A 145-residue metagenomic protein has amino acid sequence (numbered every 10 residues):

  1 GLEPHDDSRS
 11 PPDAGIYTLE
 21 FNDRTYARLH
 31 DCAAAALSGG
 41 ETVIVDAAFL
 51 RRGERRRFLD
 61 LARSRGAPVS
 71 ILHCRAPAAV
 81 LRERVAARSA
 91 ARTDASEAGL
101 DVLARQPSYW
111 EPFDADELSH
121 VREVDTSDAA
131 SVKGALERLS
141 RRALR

Functional and structural regions predicted by a protein language model:
G1-E41: Conserved substrate/cofactor phosphate-moiety recognition/catalytic segment in nucleotide-dependent phosphotransferases
P4-L19, S64-F113: A glycine- and Lys/Arg-enriched "phosphate-lid" helix/loop adjacent to the NTP-binding pocket of small-molecule kinases
A36, L61-R65, F113, L139-R142: Hydrophobic helix-cap positions at the C-terminus of alpha-helices in RecA-like/P-loop ATPase nucleotide-binding cores
G39-V43, P68-S70: Loop/turn-to-beta-strand initiation segments
V45-D46, L72-R75, E123-D125: Conserved beta-strand segments of the P-loop GTPase G domain that flank and frequently precede/overlap
F49-L50, F58-A62, A67: Conserved P-loop NTPase nucleotide-binding/switch module
F49-R51, R75-R82, D128-A130: Conserved nucleotide-binding/hydrolysis micro-motifs of P-loop NTPases
E83, S108-R145: NTP-dependent small-molecule kinase module
